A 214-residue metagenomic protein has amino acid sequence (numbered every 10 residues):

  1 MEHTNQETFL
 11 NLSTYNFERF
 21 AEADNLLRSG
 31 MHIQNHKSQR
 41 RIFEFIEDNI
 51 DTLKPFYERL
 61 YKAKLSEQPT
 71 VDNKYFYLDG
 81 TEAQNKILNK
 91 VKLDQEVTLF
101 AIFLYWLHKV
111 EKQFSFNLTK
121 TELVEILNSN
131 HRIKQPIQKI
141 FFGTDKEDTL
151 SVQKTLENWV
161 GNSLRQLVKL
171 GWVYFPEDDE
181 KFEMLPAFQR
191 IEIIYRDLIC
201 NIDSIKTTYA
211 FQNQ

Functional and structural regions predicted by a protein language model:
M1-K92: Eukaryotic partner-binding/assembly regions in large regulatory complexes
L60-K64, L167-Y174, I205: Short secondary-structure junctions and interdomain/linker hinges
A63-E67, L118, F211-Q214: Short glycine-rich, low-complexity/disordered patches
Y75-L78, T98, W172: Ordered hydrophobic segments in well-structured contexts
K90-N117: Positively charged, polyanion-binding regions of nucleic-acid-associated proteins
K109-I191: Conserved binding-pocket/active-site segment within a compact domain
F188-Q214: Short, amphipathic alpha-helical interaction segments positioned at domain boundaries
